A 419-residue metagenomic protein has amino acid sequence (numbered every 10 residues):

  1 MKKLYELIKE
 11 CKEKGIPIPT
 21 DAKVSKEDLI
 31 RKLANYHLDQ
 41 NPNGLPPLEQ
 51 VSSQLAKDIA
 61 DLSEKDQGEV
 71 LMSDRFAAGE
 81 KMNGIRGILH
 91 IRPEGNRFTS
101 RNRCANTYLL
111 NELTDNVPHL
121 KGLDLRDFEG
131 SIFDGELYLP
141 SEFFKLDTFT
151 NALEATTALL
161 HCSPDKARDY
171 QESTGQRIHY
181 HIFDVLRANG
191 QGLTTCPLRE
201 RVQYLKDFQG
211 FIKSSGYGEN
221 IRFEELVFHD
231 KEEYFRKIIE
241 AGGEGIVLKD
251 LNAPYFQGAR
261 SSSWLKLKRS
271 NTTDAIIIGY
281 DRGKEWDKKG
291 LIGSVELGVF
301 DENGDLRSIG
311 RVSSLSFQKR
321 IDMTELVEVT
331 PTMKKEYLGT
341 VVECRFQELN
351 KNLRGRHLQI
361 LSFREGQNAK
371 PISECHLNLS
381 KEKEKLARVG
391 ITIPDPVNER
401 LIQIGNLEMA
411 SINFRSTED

Functional and structural regions predicted by a protein language model:
M1-Q40: Basic helix-extension-helix modules of the SAP/HeH family
K3, S25, S63, T194-R199 (+1 more regions): Residues that cap or delimit alpha-helices
P42-L45, E49-C104, Y170, A188 (+4 more regions): Nucleic-acid 5′ end/cap handling module spanning
E69-S214: Covalent nucleotidyltransferase
K121-E142, M333-V341, F346-Q347, V389-N398: A short, charged
F143-D147, G192-T194, K288-G290, R354-L358 (+1 more regions): Short conserved micro-motifs at the rims of enzyme active sites and ligand-binding pockets
I360-K385: C-terminal effector modules
S380-D419: Acidic, low-complexity intrinsically disordered tails
